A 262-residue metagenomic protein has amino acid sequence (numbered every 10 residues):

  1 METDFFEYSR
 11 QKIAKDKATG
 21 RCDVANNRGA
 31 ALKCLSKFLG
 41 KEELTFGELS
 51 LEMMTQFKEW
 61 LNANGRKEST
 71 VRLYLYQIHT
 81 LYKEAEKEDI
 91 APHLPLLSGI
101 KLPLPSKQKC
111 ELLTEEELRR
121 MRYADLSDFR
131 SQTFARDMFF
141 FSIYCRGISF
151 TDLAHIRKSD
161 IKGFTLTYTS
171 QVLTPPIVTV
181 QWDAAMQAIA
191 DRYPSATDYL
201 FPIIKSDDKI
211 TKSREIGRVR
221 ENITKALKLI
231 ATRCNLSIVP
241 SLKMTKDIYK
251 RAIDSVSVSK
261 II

Functional and structural regions predicted by a protein language model:
M1: N-terminal helical hairpins
R10-D23, L32-K109, A124: N-terminal core-binding DNA-recognition domain of tyrosine recombinases/integrases
K83-I90, S142-G163: Short, charged phosphate-coordinating catalytic segments
G99-F150, A154: Basic, Lys/Arg- and aromatic-enriched nucleic-acid-binding interface segment
L126-F129, T167-I177, I210-V219, S237-P240: Short, contiguous acidic/charged loop-to-helix segments that flank catalytic cores in large enzymes
R130, T224-I261: Short, basic (Lys/Arg/His-rich) helix/loop patches that form interaction surfaces in the mid-to-C-terminal regions
H155-D191: Conserved tyrosine-mediated DNA breakage-rejoining catalytic core shared by Y-recombinases
Q181-I238: Active-site/catalytic core of tyrosine-dependent DNA strand-transfer enzymes
